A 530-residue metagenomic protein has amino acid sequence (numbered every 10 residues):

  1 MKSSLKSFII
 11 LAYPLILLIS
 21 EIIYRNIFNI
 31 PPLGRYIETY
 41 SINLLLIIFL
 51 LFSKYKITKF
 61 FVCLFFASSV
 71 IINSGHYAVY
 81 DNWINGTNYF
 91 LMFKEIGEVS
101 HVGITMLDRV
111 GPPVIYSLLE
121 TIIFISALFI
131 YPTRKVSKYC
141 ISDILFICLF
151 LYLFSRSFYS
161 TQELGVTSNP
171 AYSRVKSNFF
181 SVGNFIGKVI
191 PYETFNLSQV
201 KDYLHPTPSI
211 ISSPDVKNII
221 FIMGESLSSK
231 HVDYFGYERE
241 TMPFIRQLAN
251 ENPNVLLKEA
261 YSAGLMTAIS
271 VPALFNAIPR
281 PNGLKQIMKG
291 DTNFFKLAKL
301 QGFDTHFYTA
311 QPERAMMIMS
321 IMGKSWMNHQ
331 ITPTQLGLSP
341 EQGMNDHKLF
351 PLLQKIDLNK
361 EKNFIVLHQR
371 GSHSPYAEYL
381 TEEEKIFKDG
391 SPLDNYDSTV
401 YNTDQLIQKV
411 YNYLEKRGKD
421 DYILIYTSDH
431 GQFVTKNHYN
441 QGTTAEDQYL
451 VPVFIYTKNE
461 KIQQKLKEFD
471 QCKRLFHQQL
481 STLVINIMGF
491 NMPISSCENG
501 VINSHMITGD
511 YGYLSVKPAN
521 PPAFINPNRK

Functional and structural regions predicted by a protein language model:
M1-Y172: Transmembrane and membrane-interface helices of multi-pass, inner-membrane envelope-modifying transferases
K6-A12, F28, P32-Y36, F52-T58 (+7 more regions): Membrane-interface soluble catalytic domains
I47-I48, T207, F350-Q354, E384-L424: A long, amphipathic alpha-helix that forms part of the scaffold/cap immediately adjacent to metal-dependent active
F150-F221, S226-E383, H477-H505, K517: Active-site-proximal alpha/beta segments of enzymes that process anionic O-linked groups
F221, F307, V366-L367, N402 (+2 more regions): Structural beta-sheet core signal
G236, E240, K416-D421, I425-K461 (+1 more regions): Histidine-centered active-site microenvironments of extracellular/periplasmic hydrolases and transferases
Q354-N402, F433-A445, V451: Active-site His/acidic residue clusters
I407, D429, V453, L480 (+1 more regions): Hydrophobic, well-ordered secondary-structure elements that form the walls of internal hydrophobic environments
